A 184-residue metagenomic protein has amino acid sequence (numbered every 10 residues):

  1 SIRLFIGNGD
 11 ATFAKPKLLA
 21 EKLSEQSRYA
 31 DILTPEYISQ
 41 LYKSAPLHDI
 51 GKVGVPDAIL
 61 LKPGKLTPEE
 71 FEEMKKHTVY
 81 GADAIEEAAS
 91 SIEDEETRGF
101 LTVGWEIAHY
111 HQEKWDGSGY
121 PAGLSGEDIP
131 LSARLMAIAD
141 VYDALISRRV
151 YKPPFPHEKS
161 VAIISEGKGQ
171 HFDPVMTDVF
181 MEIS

Functional and structural regions predicted by a protein language model:
S1-S184: Histidine- and acidic-residue-rich, metal-dependent catalytic cores
